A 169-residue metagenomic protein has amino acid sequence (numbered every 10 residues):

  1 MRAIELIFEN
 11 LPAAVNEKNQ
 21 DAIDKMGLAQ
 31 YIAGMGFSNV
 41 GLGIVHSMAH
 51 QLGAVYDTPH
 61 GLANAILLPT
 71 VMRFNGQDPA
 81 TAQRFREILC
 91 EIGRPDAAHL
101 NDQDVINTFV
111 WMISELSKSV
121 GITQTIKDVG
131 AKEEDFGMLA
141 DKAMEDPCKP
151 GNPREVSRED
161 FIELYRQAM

Functional and structural regions predicted by a protein language model:
M1-V40: Carboxylate- and glycine-rich phosphate/diphosphate-binding segment that chelates Mg2+/Mn2+
R2-E5, E9, H50, I66-T70: Residues on a specific face of well-ordered alpha-helices
A3-I4, M26-G34, L68, I113 (+3 more regions): Short alpha-helical scaffolding segments that buttress acidic/His motifs in well-ordered protein cores
I4, V45, N64-A65, F85 (+2 more regions): A general structural signal for well-ordered alpha-helical segments in protein cores
I23, Q103-I106, R158: Short, structured helix-loop boundary elements
Y31-N64, D146-G151: Glycine-rich phosphate/pyrophosphate-binding beta-alpha loops
V55-D135: Gly/Pro-rich interdomain helix-loop hinge
K132-M169: Short, amphipathic C-terminal "tail helix"
